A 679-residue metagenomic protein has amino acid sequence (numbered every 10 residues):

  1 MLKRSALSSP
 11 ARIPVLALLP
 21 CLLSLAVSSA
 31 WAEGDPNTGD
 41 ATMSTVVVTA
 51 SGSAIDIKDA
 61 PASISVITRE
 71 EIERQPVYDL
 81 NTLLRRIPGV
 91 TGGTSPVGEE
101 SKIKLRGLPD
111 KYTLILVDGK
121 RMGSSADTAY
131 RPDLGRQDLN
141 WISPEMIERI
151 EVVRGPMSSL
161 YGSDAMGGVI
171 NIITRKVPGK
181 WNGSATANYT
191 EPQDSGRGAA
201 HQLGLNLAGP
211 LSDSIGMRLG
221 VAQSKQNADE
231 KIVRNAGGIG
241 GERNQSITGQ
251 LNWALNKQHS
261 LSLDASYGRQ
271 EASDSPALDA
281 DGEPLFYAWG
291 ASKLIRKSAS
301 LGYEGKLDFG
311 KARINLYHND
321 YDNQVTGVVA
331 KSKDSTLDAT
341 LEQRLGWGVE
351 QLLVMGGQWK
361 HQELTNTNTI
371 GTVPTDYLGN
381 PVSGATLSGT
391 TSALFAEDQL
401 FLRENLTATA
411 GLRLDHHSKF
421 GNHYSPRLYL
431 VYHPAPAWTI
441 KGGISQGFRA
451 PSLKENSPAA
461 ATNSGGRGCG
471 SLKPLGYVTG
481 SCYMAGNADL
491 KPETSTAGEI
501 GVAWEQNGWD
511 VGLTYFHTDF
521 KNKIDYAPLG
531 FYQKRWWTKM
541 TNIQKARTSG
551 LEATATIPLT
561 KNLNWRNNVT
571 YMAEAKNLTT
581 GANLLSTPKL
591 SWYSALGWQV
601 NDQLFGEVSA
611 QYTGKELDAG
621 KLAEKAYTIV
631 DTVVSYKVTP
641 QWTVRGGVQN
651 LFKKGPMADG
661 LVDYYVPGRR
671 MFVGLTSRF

Functional and structural regions predicted by a protein language model:
M1-V77, T82-I87, A208-G209, K257 (+1 more regions): N-terminal Sec signal peptide and the immediately downstream disordered periplasmic leader that contains the TonB box
L2, A6, V15-C21, A208-P210 (+5 more regions): Conserved C-terminal beta-signal and adjacent last beta-strands/turns of outer-membrane beta-barrel proteins
T49, N81, R85-S124, E148: Extracytoplasmic beta-strand/coil segments of soluble accessory domains associated with Gram-negative outer-membrane
P132, P178-S292, N522: Periplasmic-side early beta-strands and strand-to-turn transitions of outer-membrane beta-barrels
L139-T186: A beta-strand signature from Gram-negative outer-membrane beta-barrel systems, especially the internal plug domain
T186, F401-N405, G512-K521, Y532-A619: Gram-negative outer-membrane beta-barrel transporters
A187, K311-V325, T365, H433 (+4 more regions): Membrane-embedded beta-barrel scaffold of Gram-negative outer-membrane proteins
N252-Q270, G290-N422, V431-A435, G512 (+1 more regions): Face-selective signature of the C-terminal outer-membrane beta-barrel domain
